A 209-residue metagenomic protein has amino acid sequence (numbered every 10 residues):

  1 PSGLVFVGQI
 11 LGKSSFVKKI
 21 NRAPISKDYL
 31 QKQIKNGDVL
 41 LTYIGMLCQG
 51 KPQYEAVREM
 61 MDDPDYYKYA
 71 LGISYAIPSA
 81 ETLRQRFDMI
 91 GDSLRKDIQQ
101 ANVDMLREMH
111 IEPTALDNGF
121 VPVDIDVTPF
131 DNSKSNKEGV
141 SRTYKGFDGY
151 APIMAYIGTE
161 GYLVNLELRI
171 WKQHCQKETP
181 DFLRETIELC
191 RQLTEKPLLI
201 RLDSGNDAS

Functional and structural regions predicted by a protein language model:
P1-D148, M154-H174, T179-L193: Dynamic "connector" segments at or just before major functional cores
D126, P197-D207: Acidic/histidine-rich, metal-coordinating catalytic segments
K134, A208-S209: A short acidic (Asp/Glu
